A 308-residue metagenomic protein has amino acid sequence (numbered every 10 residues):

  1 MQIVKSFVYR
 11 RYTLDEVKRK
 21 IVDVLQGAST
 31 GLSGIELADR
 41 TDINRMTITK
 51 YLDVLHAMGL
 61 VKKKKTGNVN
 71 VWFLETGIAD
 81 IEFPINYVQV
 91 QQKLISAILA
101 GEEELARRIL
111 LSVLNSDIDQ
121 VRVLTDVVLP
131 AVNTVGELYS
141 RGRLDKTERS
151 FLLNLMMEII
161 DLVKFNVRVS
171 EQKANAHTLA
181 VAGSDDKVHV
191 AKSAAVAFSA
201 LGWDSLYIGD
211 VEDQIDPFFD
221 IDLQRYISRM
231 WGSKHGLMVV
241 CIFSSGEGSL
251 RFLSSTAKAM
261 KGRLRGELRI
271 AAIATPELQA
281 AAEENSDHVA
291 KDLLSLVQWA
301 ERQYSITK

Functional and structural regions predicted by a protein language model:
M1-V22, P84-I85: Short alpha-helical segments that sit at the start of domains
F7, V24, D42-N44: C-terminal, charge/polar-rich interaction regions
I21-V22, A38-D39, I81, A180-G183: Short, contiguous strand/loop micro-motifs
V24-L25, L52: Hydrophobic structural patches
A28-R40: Short acidic, hydrophobic short linear motifs in intrinsically disordered regions
I43-R45, T49-R168: Long amphipathic alpha-helical segments
G142, I159-K308: C-terminal regulatory/effector modules of DNA-binding transcriptional regulators
